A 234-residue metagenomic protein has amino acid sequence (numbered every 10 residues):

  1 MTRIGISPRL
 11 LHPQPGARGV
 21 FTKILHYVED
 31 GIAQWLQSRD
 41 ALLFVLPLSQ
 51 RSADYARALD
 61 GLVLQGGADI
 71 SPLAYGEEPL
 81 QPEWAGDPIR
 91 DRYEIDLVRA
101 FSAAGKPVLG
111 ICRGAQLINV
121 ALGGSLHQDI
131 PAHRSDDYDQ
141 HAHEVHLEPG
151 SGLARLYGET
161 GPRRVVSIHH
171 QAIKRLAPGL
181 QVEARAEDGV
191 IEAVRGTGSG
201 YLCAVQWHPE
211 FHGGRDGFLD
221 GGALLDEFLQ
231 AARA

Functional and structural regions predicted by a protein language model:
M1-P107, V120, H127, P131-Y157 (+6 more regions): N-terminal beta1-alpha1 cap of cysteine-dependent amidohydrolase-like domains
G110, G114, N119, G123: Gly/Ala-rich beta-loop-alpha elbow adjacent to hydrolase catalytic centers
L202-Q206: Active-site-proximal beta-strand elements of phosphoester/diester hydrolases
